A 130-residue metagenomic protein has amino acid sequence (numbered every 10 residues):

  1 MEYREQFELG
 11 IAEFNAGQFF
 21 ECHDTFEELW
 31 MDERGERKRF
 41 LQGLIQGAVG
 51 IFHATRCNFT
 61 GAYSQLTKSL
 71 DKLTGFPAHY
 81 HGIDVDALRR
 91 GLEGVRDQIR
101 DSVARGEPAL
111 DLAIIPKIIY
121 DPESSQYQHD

Functional and structural regions predicted by a protein language model:
E2, G35, R39-Q42, G82: Residues that mark the junctions of alpha-helical repeat units in TPR/alpha-solenoid scaffolds
I45-Q46, P77-R100: TPR/TPR-like alpha-solenoid helical repeat scaffolds
F59-P77: TPR/TPR-like (Sel1-like) alpha-helical repeat modules
S102-D130: A hydrophobic membrane-anchoring alpha-helix module
